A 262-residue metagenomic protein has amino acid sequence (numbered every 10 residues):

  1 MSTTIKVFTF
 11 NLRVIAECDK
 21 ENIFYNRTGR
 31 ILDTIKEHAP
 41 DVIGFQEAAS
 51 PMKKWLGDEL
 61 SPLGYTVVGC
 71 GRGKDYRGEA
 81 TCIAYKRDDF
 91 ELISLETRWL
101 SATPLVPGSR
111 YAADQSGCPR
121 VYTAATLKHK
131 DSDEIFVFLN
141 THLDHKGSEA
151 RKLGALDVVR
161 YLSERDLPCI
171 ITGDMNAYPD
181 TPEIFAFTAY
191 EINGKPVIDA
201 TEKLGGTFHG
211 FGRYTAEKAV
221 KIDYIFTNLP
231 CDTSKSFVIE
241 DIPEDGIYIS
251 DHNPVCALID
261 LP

Functional and structural regions predicted by a protein language model:
M1-E59, R72-E79, P262: N-terminal, active-site-proximal structural segment of metallo-dependent hydrolase catalytic domains
T4-E17, I93-R98, A124, E134-D144: Active-site-proximal beta-strand elements of phosphoester/diester hydrolases
I5, V42, F136, P168-I170 (+1 more regions): Short, Asp-centered acidic motifs that coordinate Mg2+ and/or phosphate in catalytic or ligand-binding sites
F10, Q46, T141, T172-D174: Active-site flanking residues adjacent to catalytic metal/cofactor-binding acidic residues
A16-K20, L100, P104-D114, N140-R151: Surface-exposed cleft-lining segments at the edges of enzyme active sites
N22, E149-R160: Alpha-helical scaffold elements lining the catalytic groove of polysaccharide deacetylases
V42-I135, K235-I239: Structured beta-strand-rich core segments of catalytic domains in phosphoester-bond hydrolases
D89, E149, R160-C169, N176-P262: Metal-dependent phosphoester-hydrolase catalytic domains
